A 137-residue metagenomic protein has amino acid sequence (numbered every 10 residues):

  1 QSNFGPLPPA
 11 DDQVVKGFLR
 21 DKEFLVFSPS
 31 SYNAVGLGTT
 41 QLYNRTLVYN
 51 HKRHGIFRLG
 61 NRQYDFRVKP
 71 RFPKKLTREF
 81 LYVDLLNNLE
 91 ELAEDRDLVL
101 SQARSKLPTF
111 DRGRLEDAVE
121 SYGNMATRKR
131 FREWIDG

Functional and structural regions predicted by a protein language model:
Q1-R20: Short beta-edge/loop segments at beta->alpha junctions of small alpha/beta modules that act as binding/recognition
P9-A10, F27, D111: A diffuse structural propensity rather than consistent per-protein peaks
F18, V35-G38, L85-L89: Generic structural signal for hydrophobic core residues of well-folded globular domains
D21-F27: The first long alpha-helix at the start of the GST-like C-terminal all-alpha domain
F24, N33-K52, R58-F80: Non-DNA-binding regulatory cores of transcription-related proteins, predominantly C-terminal effector-binding
F57-R58, P108: Alpha-helix boundary/capping detector
F66-G137: Hydrophobic alpha-helical interaction segments
